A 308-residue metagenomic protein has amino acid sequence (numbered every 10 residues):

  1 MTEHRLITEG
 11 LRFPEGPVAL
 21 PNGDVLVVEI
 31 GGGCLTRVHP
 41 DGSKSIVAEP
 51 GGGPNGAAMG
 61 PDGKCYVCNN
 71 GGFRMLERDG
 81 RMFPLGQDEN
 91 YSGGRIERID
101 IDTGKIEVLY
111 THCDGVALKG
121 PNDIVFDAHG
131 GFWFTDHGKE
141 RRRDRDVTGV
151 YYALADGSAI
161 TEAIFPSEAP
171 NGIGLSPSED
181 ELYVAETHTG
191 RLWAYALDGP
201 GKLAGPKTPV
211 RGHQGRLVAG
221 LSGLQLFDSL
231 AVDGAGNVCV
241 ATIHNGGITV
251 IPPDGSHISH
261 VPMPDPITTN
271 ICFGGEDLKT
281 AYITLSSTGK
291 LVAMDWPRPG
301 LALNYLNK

Functional and structural regions predicted by a protein language model:
M1-K308: Sequence-structural signature of mature extracellular/luminal beta-sheet repeat domains, prominently beta-propellers
